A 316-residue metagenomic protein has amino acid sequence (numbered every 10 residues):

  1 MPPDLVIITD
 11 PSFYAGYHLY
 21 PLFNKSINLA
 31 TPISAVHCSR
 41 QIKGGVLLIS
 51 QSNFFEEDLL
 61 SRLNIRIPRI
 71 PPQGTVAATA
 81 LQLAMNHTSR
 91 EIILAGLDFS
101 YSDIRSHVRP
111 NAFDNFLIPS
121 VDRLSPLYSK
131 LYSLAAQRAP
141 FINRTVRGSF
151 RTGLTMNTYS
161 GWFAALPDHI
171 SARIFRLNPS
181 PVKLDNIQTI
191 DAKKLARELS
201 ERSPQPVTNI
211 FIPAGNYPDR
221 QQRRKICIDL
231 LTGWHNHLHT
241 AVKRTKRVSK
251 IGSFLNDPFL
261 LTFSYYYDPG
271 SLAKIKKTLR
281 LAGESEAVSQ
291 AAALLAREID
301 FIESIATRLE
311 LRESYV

Functional and structural regions predicted by a protein language model:
M1-R90, T278-V316: Acidic/Gly/His-enriched mid-domain segments of enzyme catalytic cores or analogous surface patches that mediate
I7-S12, L22-K25, I49-Q51, R109-K130 (+1 more regions): Acidic, Ser/Thr-rich peripheral helices and adjacent loops at domain boundaries
Y17-H18, R40-Q41, D103-S106, N186: Short glycine-/acidic-enriched loop or helix-start segments at secondary-structure transitions that form or flank
G44-I67, P110-D114, V121-G148: Active-site gating loop/helix substructures
Q73-A78, D122-P179: Polyanion-binding loop/helix "lid" in catalytic or ligand-binding cores
D98-D103, P110, N178-V182: Glycine-rich beta-alpha junction loops
L154-V316: Long, compositionally biased charged/polar accessory segments in the mid-to-C-terminal portions of proteins
